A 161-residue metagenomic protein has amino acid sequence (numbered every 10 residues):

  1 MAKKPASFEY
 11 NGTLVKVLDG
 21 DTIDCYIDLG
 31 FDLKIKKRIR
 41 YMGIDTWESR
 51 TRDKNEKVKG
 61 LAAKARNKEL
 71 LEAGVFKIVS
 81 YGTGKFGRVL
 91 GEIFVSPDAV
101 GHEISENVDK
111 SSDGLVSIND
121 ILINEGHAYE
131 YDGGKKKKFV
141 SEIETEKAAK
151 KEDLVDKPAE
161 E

Functional and structural regions predicted by a protein language model:
M1-E161: Small beta-barrel nucleic-acid-binding modules, primarily SNase/OB-fold domains and secondarily Tudor-like barrels
